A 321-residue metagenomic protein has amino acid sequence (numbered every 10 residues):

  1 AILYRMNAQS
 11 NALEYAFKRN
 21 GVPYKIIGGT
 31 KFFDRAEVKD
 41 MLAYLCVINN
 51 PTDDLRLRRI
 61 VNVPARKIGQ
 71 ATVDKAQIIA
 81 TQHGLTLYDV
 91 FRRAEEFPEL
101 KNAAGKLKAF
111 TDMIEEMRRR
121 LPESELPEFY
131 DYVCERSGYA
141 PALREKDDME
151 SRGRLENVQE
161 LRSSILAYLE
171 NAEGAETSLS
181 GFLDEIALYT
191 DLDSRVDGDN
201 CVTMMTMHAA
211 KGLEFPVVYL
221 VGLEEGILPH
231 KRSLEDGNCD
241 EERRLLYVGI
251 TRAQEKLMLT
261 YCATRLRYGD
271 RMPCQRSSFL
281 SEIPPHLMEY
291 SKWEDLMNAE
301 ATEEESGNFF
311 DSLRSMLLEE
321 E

Functional and structural regions predicted by a protein language model:
A1-R58, E145-E156, S163, T177-S180 (+1 more regions): Conserved motor-region signature of P-loop NTPase helicases/translocases
M6-L13, D34-D40, D53-L57, P64 (+11 more regions): Helical mechanochemical/support elements of P-loop NTPase systems and associated helical scaffolds
N20-V22, N200-V202, L213-V217, E241-R243 (+1 more regions): Short glycine-/polar-rich loops that comprise or flank the Walker A/P-loop and associated switch/sensor motifs
P51, P64, V90-A209, L213 (+3 more regions): Accessory C-terminal helicase-associated subdomains
V73-I79: C-terminal helical "lid" of AAA+/P-loop NTPase domains
V196, G222-E321: C-terminal accessory regions
